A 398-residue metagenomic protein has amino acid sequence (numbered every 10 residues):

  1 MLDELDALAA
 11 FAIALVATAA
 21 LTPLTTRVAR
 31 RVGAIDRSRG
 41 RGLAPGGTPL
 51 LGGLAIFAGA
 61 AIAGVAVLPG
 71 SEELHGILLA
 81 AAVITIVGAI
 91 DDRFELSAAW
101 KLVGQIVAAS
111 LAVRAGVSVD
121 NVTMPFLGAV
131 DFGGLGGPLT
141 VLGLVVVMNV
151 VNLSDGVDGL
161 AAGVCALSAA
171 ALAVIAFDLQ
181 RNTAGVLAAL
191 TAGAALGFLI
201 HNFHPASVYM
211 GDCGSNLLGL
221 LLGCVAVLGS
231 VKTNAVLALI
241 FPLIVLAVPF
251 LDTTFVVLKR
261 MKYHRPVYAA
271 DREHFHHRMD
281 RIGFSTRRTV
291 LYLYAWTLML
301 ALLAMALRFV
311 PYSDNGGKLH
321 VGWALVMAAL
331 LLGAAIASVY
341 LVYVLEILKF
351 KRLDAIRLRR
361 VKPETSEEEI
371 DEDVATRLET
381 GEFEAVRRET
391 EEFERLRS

Functional and structural regions predicted by a protein language model:
M1-G33, F57-I86, L160-S398: Alpha-helical transmembrane segments
R37-P49: Juxtamembrane helix-capping/reentrant segments at transmembrane boundaries
I62-E73, I90-L96, V113-L127: Transmembrane alpha-helix boundary signature
I77-Q105: Hydrophobic alpha-helical hairpins/lids featuring a short glycine-rich hinge
A82-V87, G104-V119, L139-N149, C165-A171 (+1 more regions): Membrane-embedded alpha-helical core segments of multi-pass
V119-V130, V310-K318: Membrane-interface helix termini and inter-helical loops of multi-pass transporters
